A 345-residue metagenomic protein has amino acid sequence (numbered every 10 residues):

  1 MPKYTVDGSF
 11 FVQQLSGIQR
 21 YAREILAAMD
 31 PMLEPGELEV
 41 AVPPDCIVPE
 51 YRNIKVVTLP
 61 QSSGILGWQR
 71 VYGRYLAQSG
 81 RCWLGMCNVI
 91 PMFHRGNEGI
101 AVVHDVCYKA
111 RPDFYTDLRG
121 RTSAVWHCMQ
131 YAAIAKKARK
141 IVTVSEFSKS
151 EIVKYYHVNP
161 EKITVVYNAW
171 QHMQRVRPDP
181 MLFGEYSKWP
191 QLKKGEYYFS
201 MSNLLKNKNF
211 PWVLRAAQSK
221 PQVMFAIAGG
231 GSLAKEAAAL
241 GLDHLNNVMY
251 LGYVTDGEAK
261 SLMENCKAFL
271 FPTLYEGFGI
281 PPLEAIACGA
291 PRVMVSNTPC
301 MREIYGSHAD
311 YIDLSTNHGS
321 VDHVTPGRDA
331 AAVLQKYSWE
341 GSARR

Functional and structural regions predicted by a protein language model:
M1-R345: Carbohydrate transferase catalytic cores enriched for Leloir-type hexosyltransferases
